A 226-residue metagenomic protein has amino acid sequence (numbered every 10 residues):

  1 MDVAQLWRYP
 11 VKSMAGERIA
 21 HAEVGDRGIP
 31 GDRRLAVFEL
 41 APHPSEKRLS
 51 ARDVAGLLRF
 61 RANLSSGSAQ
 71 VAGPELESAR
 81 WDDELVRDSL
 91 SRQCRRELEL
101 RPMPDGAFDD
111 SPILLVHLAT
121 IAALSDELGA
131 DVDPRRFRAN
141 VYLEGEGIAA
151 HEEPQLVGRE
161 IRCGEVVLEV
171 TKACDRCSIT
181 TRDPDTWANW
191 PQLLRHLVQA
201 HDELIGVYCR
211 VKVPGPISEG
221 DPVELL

Functional and structural regions predicted by a protein language model:
M1-L226: Metal-cofactor-dependent catalytic cores
